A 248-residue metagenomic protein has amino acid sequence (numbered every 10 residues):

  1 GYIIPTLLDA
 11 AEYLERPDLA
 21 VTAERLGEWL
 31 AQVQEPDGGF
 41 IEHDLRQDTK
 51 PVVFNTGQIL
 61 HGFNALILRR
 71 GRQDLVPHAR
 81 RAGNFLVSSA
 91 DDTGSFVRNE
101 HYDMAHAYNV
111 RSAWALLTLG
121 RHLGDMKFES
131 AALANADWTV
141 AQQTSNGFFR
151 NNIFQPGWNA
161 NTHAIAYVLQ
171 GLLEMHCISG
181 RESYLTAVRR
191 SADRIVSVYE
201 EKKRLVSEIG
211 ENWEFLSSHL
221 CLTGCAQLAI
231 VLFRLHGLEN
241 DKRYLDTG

Functional and structural regions predicted by a protein language model:
G1-G248: Glycan-recognition and catalytic cores of secretory/periplasmic carbohydrate-active enzymes
